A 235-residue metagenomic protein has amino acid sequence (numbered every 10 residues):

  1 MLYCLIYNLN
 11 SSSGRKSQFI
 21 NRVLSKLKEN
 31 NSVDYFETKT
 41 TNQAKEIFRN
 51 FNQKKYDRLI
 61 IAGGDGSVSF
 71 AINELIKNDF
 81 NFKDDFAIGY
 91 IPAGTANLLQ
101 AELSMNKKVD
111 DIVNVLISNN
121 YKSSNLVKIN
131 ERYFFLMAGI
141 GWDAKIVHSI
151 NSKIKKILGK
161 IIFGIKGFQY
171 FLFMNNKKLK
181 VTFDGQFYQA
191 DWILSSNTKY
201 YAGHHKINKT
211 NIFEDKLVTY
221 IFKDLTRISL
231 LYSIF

Functional and structural regions predicted by a protein language model:
M1-A62, N73, D111: ATP/NTP phosphate-donor binding region
I6, T38, K77-W192: Catalytic core of DAGKc-family lipid kinases
N8-N10, A93, F222-D224: Cofactor-binding loop segments of dinucleotide-utilizing enzymes, especially the Rossmann-like FAD- and NAD(P)+-binding
S17-F19, I72-L75, A101-L103, K206-I207: Short amphipathic alpha-helical segments
I20-V23, N52, I76-K77, N151-S152 (+3 more regions): Short, solvent-exposed amphipathic alpha-helical segments in soluble enzyme and RNA/protein-processing domains
A44, G66-A71, L98: Short glycine/serine/threonine-rich phosphate/pyrophosphate-binding segments that cradle anionic phosphate groups
I117, G167-L179, F213-F235: Catalytic phosphate-donor-binding core of small-molecule kinases
G139, D143, L194-K206: Glycine-rich phosphate/pyrophosphate-binding beta-alpha loops
